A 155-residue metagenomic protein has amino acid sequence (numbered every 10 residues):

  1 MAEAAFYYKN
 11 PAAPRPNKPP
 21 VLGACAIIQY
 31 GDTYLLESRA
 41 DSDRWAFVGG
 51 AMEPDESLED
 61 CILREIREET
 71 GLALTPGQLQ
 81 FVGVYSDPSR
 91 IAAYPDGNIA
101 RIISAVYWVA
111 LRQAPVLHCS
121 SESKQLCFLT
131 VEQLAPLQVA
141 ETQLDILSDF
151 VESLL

Functional and structural regions predicted by a protein language model:
M1-C25, D96-G97: Acidic, metal-coordinating catalytic segment for phosphate/diphosphate chemistry, firing primarily on the Nudix
L22-A24, D32, I103-A105, K124: Change "...and in nucleic-acid phosphodiester-cleaving endonucleases..." to "...and in nucleic-acid processing enzymes
A26, I62, F81, Y107-V109: A structural signal for short, well-ordered beta-strand segments
I28, V106-A110, F128-T130: Short, well-ordered beta-strand micro-motif
Q29-E69, A73: Conserved Nudix-box catalytic region and its N-terminal flanking loop in Nudix hydrolases and closely related
D43-W45, V116-L155: Nudix hydrolase/Nudix homology domain
A73-V84: A short coil-to-beta-strand element that immediately follows conserved catalytic motifs
Y85-V116: Active-site-adjacent beta-strand/loop module that shapes the phosphate/pyrophosphate-binding cleft
